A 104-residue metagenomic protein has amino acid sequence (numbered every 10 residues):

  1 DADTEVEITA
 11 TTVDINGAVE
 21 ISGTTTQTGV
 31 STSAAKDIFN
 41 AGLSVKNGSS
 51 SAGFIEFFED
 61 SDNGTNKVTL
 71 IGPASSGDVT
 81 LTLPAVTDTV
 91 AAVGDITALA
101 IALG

Functional and structural regions predicted by a protein language model:
D1-D95, L99, L103: Intrinsic low-complexity, repeat-rich intrinsically disordered segments enriched in small/flexible residues
